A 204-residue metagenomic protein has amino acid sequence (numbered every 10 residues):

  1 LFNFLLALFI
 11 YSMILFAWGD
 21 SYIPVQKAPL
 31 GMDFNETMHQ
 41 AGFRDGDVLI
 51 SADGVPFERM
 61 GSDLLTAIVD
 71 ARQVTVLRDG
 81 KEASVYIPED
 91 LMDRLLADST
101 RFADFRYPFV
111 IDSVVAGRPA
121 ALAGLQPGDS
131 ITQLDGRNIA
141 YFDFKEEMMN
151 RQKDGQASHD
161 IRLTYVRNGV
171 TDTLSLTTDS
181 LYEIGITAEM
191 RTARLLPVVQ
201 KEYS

Functional and structural regions predicted by a protein language model:
F9-S204: PDZ peptide-recognition modules
